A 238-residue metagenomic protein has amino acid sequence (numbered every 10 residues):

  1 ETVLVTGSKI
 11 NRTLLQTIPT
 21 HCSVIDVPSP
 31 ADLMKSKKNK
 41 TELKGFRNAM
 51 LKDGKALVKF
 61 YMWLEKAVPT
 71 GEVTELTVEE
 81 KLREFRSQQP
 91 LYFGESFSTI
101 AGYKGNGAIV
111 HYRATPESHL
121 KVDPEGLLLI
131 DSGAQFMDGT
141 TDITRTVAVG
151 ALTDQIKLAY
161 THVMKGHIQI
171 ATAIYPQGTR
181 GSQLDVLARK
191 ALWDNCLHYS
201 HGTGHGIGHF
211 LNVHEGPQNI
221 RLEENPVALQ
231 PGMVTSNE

Functional and structural regions predicted by a protein language model:
E1-E238: Active-site neighborhoods and metal-handling regions in enzymes and metal-associated proteins
